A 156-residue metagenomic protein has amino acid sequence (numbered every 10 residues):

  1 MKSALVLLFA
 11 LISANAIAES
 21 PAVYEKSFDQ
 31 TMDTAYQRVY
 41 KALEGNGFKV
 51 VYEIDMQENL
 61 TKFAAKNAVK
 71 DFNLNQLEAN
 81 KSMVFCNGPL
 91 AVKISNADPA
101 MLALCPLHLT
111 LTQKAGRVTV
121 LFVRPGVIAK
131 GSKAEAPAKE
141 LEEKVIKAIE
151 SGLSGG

Functional and structural regions predicted by a protein language model:
M1-L8: Sec-dependent signal peptide recognition, specifically the positively charged N-region followed immediately by
L11-N15: N-terminal signal peptide c-region/cleavage motif recognized by signal peptidases
A18-G47, Y52-Q57: Terminal, regulation- and interaction-focused segments at domain boundaries
Y52-L104: Compact, glycine-rich, soluble single-domain proteins
G88-A91, T110, G126-I128: Short Gly/Pro-enriched loop/turn and capping motifs at secondary-structure junctions
P106-H108: Short, proline-centered helix/strand-breaking motifs
L111-R117: A short, structured loop/turn motif at beta-sheet edges
F122-G156: C-terminal partner/receptor-binding element of secreted or periplasmic proteins
